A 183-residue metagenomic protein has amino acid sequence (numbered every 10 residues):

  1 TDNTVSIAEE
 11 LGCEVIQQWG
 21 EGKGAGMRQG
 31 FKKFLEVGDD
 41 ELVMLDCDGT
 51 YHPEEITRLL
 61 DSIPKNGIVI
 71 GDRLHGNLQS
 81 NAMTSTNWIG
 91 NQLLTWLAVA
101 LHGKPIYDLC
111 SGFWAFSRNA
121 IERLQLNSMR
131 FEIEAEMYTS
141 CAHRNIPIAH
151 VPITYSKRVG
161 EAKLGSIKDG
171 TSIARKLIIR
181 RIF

Functional and structural regions predicted by a protein language model:
T1-V5, G49: A conserved acidic beta->alpha catalytic loop
E10-G12: Short, structured coil segments at secondary-structure junctions
I16-E36, E41, P53-F131, K157-K168 (+1 more regions): Acceptor/aglycone-binding surface of glycosyltransferases and processive sugar-polymer synthases
K104-P105, L126-M129, T139-Y155: Catalytic donor-sugar/metal-binding loop of nucleotide-sugar-dependent glycosyltransferases
E136: Cell-envelope/extracellular polymer assembly enzymes that use nucleotide-activated donors
I173-F183: C-terminal, non-catalytic tails of nucleotide-sugar-dependent glycosyltransferases
